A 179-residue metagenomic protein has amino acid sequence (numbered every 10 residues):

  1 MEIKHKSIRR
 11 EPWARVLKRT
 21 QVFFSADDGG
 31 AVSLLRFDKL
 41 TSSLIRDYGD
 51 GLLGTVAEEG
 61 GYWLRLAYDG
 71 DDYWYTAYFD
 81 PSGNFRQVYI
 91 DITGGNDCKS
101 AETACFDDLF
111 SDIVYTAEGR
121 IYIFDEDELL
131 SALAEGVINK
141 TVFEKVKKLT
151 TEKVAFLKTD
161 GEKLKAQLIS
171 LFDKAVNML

Functional and structural regions predicted by a protein language model:
M1-W63: Charge-rich, low-complexity N-terminal segments
F24, D80, A101-T103: Generic marker of residues within folded, mature protein domains
E58-C98, L109-S111: Phosphate/ribose-recognition catalytic cores of enzymes acting on nucleotide-derived substrates
F85-G136: Conserved, surface-exposed functional patches that form binding/active-site neighborhoods
V88-Y89, T141-F143, F172-L179: A short, hydrophobic/aromatic-rich structural module that often spans a beta strand with its adjoining loop
D91-T93, D97-K99, C105, K145-G161: A long amphipathic alpha-helix within ATP-dependent nucleotide-binding catalytic cores
E128-K153: Short, surface-exposed, low-complexity cationic segments
T150-L179: Cysteine/selenocysteine-centered motifs that mediate thiol-based redox chemistry or coordinate metal-sulfur cofactors
